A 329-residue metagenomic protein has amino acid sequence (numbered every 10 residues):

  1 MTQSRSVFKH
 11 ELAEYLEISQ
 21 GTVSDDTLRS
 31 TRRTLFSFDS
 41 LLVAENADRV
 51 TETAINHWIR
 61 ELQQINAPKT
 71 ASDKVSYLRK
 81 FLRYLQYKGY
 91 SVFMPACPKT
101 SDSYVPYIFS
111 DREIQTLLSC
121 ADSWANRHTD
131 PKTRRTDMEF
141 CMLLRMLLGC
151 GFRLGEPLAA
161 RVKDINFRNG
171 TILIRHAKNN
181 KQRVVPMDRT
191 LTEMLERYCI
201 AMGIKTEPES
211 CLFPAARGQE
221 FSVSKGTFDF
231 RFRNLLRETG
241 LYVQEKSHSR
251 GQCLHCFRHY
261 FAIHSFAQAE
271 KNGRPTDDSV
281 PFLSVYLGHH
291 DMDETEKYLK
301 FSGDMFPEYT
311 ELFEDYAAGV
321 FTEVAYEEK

Functional and structural regions predicted by a protein language model:
M1-K329: Conserved catalytic core of the tyrosine transesterase superfamily
